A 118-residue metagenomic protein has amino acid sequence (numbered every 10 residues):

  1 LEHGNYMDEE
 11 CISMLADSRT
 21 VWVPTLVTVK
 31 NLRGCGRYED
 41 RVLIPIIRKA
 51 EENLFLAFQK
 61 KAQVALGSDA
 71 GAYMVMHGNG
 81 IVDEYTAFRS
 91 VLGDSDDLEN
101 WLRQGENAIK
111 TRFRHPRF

Functional and structural regions predicted by a protein language model:
L1-E51, A65, A70-A72, L92-S95 (+1 more regions): Active-site core of metal-dependent hydrolases
Y38, R48-F118: His/Asp/Glu-enriched, well-ordered alpha-helical/loop segment that forms or immediately abuts the divalent-metal
